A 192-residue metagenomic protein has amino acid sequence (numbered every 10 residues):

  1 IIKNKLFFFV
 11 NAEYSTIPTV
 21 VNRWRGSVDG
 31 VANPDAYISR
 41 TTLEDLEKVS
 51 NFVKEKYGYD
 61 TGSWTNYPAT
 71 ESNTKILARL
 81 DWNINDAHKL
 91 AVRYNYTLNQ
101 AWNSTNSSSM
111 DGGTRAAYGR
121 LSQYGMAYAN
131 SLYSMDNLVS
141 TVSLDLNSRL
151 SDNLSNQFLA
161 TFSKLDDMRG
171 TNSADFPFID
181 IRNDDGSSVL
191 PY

Functional and structural regions predicted by a protein language model:
I1-N4, G30-V31, G186-S187: Intrinsic-disorder/low-complexity loop/linker signature
I1-T16, N22, L77-D81, R93: Predominantly transmembrane beta-strands of Gram-negative outer membrane beta-barrel pores used for transport
F8, I38, G58-D60, G119 (+1 more regions): Compositionally biased, intrinsically disordered low-complexity regions enriched in proline and serine
F8, N33, Y37-S39, V49 (+4 more regions): A generic signature of intrinsically disordered, low-complexity regions enriched in glycine/proline and charged/polar
I17-S72: Surface-exposed beta-strand-turn/loop segments characteristic of Gram-negative outer-membrane beta-barrels
R25, E55, A69-N73, N83-Y192: Replace "related TpsB outer-membrane translocases also match" with "some related outer-membrane beta-barrels such as
